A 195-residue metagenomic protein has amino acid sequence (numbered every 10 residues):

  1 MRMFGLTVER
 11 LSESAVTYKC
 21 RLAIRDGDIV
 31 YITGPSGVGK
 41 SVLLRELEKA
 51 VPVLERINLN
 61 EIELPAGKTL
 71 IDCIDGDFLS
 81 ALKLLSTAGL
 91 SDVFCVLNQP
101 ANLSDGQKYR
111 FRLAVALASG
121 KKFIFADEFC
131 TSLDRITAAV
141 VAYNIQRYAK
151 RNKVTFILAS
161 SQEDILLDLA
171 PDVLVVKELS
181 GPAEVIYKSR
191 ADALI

Functional and structural regions predicted by a protein language model:
M1-L22, K188-I195: Pre-NBD coupling/linker segments of ABC/ABC-like ATPases
A23-G89: ABC ATPase nucleotide-binding domain signature region
Q99-Q107: Conserved ABC ATPase signature
L113: Hydrophobic anchor residue at the start of the ABC signature
F125-I136: Walker B catalytic motif
Q162-L169: Conserved H-loop
D168, E178-I195: Conserved beta-strand-loop-alpha-helix hinge in the C-terminal portion of ABC ATPase nucleotide-binding domains
